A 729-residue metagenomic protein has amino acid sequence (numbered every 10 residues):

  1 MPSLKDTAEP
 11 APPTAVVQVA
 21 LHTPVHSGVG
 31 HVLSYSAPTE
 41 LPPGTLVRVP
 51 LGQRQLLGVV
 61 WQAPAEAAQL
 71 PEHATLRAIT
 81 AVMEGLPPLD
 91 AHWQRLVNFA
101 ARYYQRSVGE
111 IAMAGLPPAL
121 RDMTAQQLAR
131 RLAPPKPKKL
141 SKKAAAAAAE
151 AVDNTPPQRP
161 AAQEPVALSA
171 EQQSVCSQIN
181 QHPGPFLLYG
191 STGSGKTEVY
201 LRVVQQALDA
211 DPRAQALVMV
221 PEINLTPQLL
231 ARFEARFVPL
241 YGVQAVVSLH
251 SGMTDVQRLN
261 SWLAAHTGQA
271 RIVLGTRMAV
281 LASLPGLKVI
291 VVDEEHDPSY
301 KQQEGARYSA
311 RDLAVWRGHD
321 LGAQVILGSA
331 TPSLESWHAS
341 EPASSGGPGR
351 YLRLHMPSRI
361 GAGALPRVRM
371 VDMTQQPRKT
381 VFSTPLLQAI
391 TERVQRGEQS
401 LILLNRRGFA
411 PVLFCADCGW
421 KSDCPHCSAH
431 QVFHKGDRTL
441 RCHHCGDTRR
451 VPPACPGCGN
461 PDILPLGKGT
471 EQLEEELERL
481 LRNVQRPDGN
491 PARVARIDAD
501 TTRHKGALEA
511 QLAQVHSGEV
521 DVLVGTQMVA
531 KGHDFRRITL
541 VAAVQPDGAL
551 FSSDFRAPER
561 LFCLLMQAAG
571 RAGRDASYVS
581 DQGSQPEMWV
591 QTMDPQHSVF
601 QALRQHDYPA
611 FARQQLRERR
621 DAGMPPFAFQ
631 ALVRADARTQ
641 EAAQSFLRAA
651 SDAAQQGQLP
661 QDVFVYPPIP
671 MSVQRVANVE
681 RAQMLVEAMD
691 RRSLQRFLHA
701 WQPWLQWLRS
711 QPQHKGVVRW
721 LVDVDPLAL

Functional and structural regions predicted by a protein language model:
M1-S329, S336, E341-G363, Q395 (+4 more regions): Accessory, non-ATPase domains that flank or precede helicase/AAA+ motor cores in DNA-metabolism machines
V25, R106, S251, D255 (+4 more regions): Cys/His-rich Zn2+-binding cysteine-cluster or related metal-binding knuckle/ribbon modules and their
A125-L128, R367-R369, T374, L480 (+3 more regions): Accessory helical-bundle/CTD segments and flexible terminal tails appended to RecA-like ATPase motors
L217, F237-M253, P425-H426, V432 (+2 more regions): Conserved RecA-like helicase motor-core motifs
T226-Y241, F414-H426, E474-A492, D652: Conserved helicase motor "Helicase C" RecA-like lobe of SF1/SF2 P-loop NTPases
L249-V273, I497-L523: Conserved motor-coupling elements within RecA-like helicase/translocase cores
T276-R277, D293-E295, R406, T526 (+1 more regions): Walker B catalytic acidic pair
L284-L313, R317, A330-T331, A416 (+2 more regions): Conserved P-loop NTPase nucleotide-binding/switch module
